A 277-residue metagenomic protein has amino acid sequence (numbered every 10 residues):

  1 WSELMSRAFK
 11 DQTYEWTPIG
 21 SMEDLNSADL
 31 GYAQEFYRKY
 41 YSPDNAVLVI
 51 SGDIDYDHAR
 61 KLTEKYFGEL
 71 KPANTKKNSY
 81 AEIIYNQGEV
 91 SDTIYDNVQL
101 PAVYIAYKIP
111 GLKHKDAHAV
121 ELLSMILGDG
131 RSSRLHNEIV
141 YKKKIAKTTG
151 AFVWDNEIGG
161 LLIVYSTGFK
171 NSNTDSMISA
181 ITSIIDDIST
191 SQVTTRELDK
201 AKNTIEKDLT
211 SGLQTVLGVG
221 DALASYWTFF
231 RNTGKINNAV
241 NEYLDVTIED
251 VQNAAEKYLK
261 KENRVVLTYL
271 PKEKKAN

Functional and structural regions predicted by a protein language model:
W1-E23, N45-S51, P101-P110, V140-D245 (+1 more regions): M16 family metallopeptidases and their MPP-like homologs
K10-D11, P18, E23, P43 (+2 more regions): An aromatic/glycine/proline-enriched structural segment found at the starts of mature extracellular/organellar domains
L25-D29: Short, charged, amphipathic alpha-helices and their helix-cap/turn boundaries
K61, K113-A117, N173-M177: Solvent-exposed, non-transmembrane alpha-helical starts
I105, K115-L127, R134-N137: Active/ligand-binding-proximal structured segments within catalytic/core domains that scaffold catalytic residues
H118-L122, V140, I248, A255: PPIase-associated folding chaperone regions across multiple families
D245-N277: In a subset of proteins, long, contiguous C-terminal domains/tails are tracked
